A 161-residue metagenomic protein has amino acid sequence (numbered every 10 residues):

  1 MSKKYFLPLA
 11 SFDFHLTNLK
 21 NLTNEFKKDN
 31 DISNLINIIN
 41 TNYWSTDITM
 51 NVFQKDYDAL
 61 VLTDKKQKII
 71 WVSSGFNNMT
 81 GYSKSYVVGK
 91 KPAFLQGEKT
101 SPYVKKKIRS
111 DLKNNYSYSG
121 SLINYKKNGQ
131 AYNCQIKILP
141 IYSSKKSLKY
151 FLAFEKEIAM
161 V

Functional and structural regions predicted by a protein language model:
M1-D58, L62-D64, L148-V161: PAS-family sensory modules
T41, E98-S110: PAS/Per-ARNT-Sim sensory domains
D56, D111-S121: PAS/PAS-like sensory domains
I69-I70: Conserved hydrophobic beta-strand signature of PAS-family and PAS-like sensory domains
F76-V87: PAS/PAS-like sensory domain cap-loop motif
V88-K99: PAS-family sensory/regulatory domains
I123-G129, Y142-S143: PAS-family sensory domains
Y125, I136-L139, F154: PAS-family sensory domains
